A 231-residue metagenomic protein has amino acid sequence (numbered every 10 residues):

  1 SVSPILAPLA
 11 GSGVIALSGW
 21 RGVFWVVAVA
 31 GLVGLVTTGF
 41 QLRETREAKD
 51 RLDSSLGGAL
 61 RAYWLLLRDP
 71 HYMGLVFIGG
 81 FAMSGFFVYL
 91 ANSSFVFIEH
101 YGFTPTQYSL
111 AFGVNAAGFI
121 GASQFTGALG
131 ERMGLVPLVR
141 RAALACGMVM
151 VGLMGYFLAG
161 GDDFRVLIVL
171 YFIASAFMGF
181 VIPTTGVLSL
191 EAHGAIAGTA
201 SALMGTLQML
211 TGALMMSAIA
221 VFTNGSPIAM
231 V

Functional and structural regions predicted by a protein language model:
S1-R46, L110: Helix-loop-helix hairpin linking two adjacent transmembrane segments in secondary transporters
S3-I15, G19, S94, T126 (+1 more regions): Small-residue (Gly/Pro/Ala) motifs that create kinks and tight helix-helix packing interfaces
G13-A28, T104-Q107, A218-V231: A membrane-interface helix-boundary motif in multi-pass transporters
R43-V76: Juxtamembrane intracellular "pre-TM" segments in multi-pass secondary transporters
R68-V88, V169-A176: Pair of pore-lining "gating" transmembrane helices in MFS-fold secondary transporters
A122-P137: Helix-to-loop junctions at the C-terminal end of transmembrane segments in multipass secondary transporters
P137-T185: C-terminal transmembrane helical hairpin of 12-TM major facilitator-type secondary transporters
A176-G179, G186-I228: A late C-terminal transmembrane helix in Major Facilitator Superfamily
